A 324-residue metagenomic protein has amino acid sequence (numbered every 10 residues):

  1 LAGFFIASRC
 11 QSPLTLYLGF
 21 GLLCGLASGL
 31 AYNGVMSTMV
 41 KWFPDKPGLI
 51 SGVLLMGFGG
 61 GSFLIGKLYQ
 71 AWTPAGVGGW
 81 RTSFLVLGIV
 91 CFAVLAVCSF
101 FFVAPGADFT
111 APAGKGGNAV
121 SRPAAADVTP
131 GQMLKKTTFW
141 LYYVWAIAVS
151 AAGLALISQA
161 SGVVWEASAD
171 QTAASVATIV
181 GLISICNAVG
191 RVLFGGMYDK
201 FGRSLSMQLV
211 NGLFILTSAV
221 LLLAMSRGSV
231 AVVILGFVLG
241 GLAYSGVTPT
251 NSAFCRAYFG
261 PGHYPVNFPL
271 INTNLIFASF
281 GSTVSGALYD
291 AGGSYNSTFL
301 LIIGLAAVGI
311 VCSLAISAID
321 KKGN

Functional and structural regions predicted by a protein language model:
L14-L30, I147, V232-S245: Hydrophobic core of transmembrane alpha-helices in multi-pass small-molecule transporters, especially MFS/SLC-type
G29-F43, I50, G246-F259: Intracellular juxtamembrane helix-capping segments at the cytosolic ends of symmetry-related transmembrane helices
V53, S62, Y244, Y258-G292: A late C-terminal transmembrane helix in Major Facilitator Superfamily
F58-A107: Helix-loop-helix hairpin linking two adjacent transmembrane segments in secondary transporters
L64-V77, V164-W165, M197-Y198, S285-G293: Interfacial helix-cap and linker-helix signal at transmembrane-aqueous boundaries of multi-pass secondary transporters
A96-P105, N251, I303-N324: Multi-pass alpha-helical transporter architecture, strongest for 12-TM Major Facilitator/SLC carriers used
G131-F194, G281-S285: Extracytoplasmic gate region of multi-pass secondary transporters
A152, S175-F254: C-terminal transmembrane helical hairpin of 12-TM major facilitator-type secondary transporters
